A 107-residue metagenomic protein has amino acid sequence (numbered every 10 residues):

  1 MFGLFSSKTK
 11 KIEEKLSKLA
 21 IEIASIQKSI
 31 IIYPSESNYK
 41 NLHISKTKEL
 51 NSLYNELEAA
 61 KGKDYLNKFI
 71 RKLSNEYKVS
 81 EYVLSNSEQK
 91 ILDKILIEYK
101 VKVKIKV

Functional and structural regions predicted by a protein language model:
M1-E14, I95-V107: Terminal, compositionally biased segments
F2-S37: Short terminal alpha-helical segments
I12-L19, K63-S74: Disulfide-bonded cysteine-rich modules in secreted/extracellular proteins, activating on the conserved Cys frameworks
S17-E22, I26-K28, K40, L66 (+1 more regions): Generic short amphipathic/hydrophobic targeting helices enriched at N-termini, encompassing Sec-type signal peptides
S25-N41, E56-L66, K78-N86: Charged, low-complexity interaction regions
S35-N51, N67-R71, D93: Short, charged, amphipathic alpha-helical segments
F69-V107: Amphipathic alpha-helical binding modules
